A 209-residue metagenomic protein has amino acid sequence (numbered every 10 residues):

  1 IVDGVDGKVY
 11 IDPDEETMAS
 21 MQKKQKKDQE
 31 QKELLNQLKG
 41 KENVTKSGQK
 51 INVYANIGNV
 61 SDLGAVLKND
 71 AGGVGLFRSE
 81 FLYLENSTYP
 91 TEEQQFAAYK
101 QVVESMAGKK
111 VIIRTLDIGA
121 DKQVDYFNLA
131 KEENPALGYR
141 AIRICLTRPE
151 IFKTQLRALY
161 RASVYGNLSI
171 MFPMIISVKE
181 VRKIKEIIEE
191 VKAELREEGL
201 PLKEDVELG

Functional and structural regions predicted by a protein language model:
I1-V5: Conformationally flexible catalytic loops at phosphate/diphosphate-handling active centers
D6, P13-E15: Beta-strand/loop-dominated core regions that host nucleotide or nucleotide-derived cofactor-binding catalytic loops
D6-K8, K110: Structural motif
D12-P13, Y54: Short linear motifs in exposed loops
K23: Active-site capping/gating regions of soluble enzymes
K32-G209: Conserved alpha/beta-domain cores
